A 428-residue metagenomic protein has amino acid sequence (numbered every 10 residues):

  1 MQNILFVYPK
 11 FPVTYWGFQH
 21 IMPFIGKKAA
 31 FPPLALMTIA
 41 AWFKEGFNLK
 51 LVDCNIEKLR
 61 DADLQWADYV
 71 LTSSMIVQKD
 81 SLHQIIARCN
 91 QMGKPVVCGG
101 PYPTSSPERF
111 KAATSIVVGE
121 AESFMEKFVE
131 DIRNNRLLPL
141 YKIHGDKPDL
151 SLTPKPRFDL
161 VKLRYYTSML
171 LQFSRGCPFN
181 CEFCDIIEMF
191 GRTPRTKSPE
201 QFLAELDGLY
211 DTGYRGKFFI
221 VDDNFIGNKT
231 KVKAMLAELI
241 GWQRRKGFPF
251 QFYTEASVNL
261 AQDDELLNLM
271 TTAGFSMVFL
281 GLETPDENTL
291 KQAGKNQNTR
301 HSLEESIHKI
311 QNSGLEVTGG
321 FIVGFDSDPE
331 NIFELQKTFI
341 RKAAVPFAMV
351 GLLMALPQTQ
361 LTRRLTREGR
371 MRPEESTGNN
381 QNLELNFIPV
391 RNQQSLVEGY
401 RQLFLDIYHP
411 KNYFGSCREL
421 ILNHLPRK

Functional and structural regions predicted by a protein language model:
Q2-F6, V13, E45-L51, D63 (+4 more regions): Radical SAM enzyme core and accessory elements
Q2-Y214: Acidic, low-complexity intrinsically disordered segments
F6, T72, I220-D222, L280 (+1 more regions): Conserved beta-strand positions
N55, Y102, D223-G227, A256-N259 (+2 more regions): Short, solvent-exposed turn/loop segments enriched in Gly/Ser/Thr/Pro and often Arg
E108-K127, L269-M277, L335-V350: Structural recognition of alpha->loop->beta junctions
I143-P148, Q360-L383: Mobile, glycine-enriched helix-loop/loop "lid" segments at the mouths of ligand-binding/catalytic clefts that gate
L152-T318, F325, P329-T338, T366: Radical SAM [4Fe-4S] cluster-binding motif and immediate context
